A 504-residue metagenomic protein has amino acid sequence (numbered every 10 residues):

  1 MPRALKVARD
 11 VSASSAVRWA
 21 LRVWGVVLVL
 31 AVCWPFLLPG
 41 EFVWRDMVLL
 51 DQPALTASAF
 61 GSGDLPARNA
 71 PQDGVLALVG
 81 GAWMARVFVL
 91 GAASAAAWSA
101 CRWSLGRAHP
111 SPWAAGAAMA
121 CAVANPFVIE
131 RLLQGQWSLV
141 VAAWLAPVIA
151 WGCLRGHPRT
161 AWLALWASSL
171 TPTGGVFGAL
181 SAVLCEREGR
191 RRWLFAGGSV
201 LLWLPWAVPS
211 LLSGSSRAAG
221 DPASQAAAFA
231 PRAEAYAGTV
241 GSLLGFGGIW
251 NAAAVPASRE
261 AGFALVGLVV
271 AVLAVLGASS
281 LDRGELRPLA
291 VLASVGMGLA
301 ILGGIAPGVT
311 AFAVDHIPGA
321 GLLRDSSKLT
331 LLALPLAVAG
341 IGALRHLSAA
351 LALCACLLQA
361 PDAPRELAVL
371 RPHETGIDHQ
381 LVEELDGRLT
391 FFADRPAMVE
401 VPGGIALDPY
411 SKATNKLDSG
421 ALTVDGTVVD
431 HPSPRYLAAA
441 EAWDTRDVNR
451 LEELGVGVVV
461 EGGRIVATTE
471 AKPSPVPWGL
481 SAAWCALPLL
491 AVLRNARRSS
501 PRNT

Functional and structural regions predicted by a protein language model:
V26-A96, A120, N125-L132, Q136-V141: Membrane-interface coil-to-helix junctions
V29-A31, S94, W98-W103, S111-R187 (+2 more regions): Membrane-embedded helix bundles of polyisoprenyl
A31-W44, W113-G135, L204-R217, A233 (+3 more regions): Membrane-interface helix-loop junctions at the exits of transmembrane helices
V48-D51, L358-T504: Extracytoplasmic
A54-P66, L201-G277, A438-G455, R464-V466: Periplasmic/ER-lumenal interhelical loops and adjacent helix-loop junctions in multi-pass membrane proteins
A59, N69, F127-V140, V255-G262 (+2 more regions): Membrane-helix boundary/interfacial segments in multi-pass membrane proteins
H109-P112, G197-V200, G342-A363, P477-C485 (+1 more regions): Signature aromatic-anchored transmembrane alpha helix within multi-pass, membrane-resident enzymes that catalyze glycan
G248, A261-M297, C485-R498: Hydrophobic, aromatic-rich transmembrane alpha-helices and their immediate juxtamembrane boundary segments
